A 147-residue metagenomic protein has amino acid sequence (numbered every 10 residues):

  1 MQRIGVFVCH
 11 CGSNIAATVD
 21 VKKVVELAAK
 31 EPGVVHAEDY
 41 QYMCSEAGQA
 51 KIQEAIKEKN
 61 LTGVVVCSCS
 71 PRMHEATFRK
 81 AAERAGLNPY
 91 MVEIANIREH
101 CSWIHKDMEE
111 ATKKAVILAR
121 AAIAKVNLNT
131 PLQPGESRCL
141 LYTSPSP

Functional and structural regions predicted by a protein language model:
M1-A17: A short, flexible N-terminal coil/short beta segment enriched in small residues
M1-I4, S137-L141: A short, charged/proline- and glycine-enriched loop that marks the coil->beta-strand transition at the N-terminal
G5-F7, A29-H36, H100-K106: Gly-rich Lys/Arg/Thr-decorated short loops/hinges at beta-loop-alpha junctions or inter-strand turns that position
I15-D20, V25, V35-I56: Metallocofactor- and cofactor-centric catalytic cores in central/energy metabolism, strongly enriched
T62-C69: Periplasmic-binding protein-like
P71-R138: Glycine/serine-rich phosphate-binding loop and adjoining beta1-alpha1 elements at the start of nucleotide-handling
Y142-P147: Conserved small/polar residues in nucleotide/adenosyl-binding loops
